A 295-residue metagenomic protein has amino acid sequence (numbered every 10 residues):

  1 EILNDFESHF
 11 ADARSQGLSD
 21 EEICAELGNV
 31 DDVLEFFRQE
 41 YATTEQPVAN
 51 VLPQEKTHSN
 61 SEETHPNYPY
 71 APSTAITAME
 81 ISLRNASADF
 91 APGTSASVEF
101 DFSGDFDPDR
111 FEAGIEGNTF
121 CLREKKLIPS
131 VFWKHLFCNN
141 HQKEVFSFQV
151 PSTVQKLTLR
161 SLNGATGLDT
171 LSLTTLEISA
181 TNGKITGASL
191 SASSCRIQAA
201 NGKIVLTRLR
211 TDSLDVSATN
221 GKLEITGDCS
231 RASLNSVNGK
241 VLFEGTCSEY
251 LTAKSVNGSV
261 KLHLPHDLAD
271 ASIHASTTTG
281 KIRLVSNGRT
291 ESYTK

Functional and structural regions predicted by a protein language model:
I2-D5, P53-K125, N139-H141, V145-R160 (+3 more regions): Short linear S-[DN]-x-LW-Φ motif typified by the pepsin-like aspartic protease active-site region
I2-Q16: Amphipathic alpha-helical segments that form the core helices of the histone-fold
S19-N67, S73: Cytosolic juxtamembrane regions of integral membrane proteins
I23, H135-F137: Short gly/ser-rich anion-binding loops that grip negatively charged ligand groups
P69, K125-I128, F137, V150 (+3 more regions): Short, surface-exposed interaction patches in beta-rich subdomains that mediate adhesion/assembly near membranes
